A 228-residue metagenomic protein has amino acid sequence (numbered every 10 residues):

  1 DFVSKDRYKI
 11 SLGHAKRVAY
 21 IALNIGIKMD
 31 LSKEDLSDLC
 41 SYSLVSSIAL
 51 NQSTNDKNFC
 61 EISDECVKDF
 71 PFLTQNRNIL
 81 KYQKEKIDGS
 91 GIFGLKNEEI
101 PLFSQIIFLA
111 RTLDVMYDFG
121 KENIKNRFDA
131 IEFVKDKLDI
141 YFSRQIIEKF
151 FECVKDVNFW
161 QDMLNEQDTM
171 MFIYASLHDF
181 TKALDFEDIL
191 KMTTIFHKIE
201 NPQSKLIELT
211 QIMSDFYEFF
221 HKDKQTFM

Functional and structural regions predicted by a protein language model:
D1-M228: Histidine- and acidic-residue-rich, metal-dependent catalytic cores
